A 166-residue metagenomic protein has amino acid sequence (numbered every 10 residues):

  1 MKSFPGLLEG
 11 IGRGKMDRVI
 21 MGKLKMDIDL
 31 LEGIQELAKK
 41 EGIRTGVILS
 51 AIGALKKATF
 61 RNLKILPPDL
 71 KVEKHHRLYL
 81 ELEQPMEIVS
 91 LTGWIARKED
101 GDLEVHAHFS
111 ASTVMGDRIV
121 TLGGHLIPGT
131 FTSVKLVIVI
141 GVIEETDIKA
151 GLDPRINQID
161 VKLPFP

Functional and structural regions predicted by a protein language model:
M1-T45, G53-V105, T113-P166: N-terminal intrinsically disordered, cationic/polar leader segments that include organellar targeting peptides
